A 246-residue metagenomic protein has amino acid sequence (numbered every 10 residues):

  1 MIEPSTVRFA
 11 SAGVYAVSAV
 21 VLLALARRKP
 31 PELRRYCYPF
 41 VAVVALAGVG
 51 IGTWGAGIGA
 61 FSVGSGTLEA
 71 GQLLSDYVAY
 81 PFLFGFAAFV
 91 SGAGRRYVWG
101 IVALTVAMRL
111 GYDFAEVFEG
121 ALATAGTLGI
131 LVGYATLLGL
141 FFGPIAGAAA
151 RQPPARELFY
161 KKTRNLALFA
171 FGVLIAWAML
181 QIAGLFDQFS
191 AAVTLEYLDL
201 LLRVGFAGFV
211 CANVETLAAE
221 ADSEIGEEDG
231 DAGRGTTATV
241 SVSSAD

Functional and structural regions predicted by a protein language model:
M1-S18: Hydrophobic transmembrane alpha-helical segments in integral membrane proteins
M1-T6, E32-R35, I145-K162, V214-D246: Haloarchaeal acidic low-complexity proteome signature biased toward cell-envelope/secretome components but also
V14-V17, Y36-G57, A167-Q181: Hydrophobic alpha-helical transmembrane segments of multi-pass membrane proteins
A19-A24, Y134-E157, K161, V173-Q181: Alpha-helical transmembrane segments in multipass membrane proteins, preferentially the mid-helix core
L25-P39, F89-Y97, A149-F159: Membrane-interface helix-boundary motifs at transmembrane edges
P31-R34, V49-Q72: Helix-loop junctions on the outward
Y80-Q152: Membrane-proximal helix-loop-helix units in multi-pass membrane proteins
A176-L201: Extracellular/periplasmic helix-loop-helix junctions in multi-pass membrane proteins
